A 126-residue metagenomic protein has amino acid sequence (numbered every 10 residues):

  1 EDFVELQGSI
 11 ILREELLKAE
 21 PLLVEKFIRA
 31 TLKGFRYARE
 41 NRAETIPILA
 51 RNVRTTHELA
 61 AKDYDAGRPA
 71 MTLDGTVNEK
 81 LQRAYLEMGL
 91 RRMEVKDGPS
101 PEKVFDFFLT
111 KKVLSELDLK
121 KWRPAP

Functional and structural regions predicted by a protein language model:
E1-E20, I28, D63-G67, F107-L117: Periplasmic-binding protein-like
A19-D97: Secondary-structure end/capping motifs
L90-P126: Conserved C-terminal helix/tail region of periplasmic/extracytoplasmic solute-binding proteins
